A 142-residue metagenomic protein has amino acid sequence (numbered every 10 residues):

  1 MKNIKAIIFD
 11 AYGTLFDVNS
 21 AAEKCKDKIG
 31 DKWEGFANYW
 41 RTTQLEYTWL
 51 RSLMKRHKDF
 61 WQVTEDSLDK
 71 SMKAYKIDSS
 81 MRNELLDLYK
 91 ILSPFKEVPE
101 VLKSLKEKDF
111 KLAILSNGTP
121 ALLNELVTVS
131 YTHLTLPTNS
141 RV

Functional and structural regions predicted by a protein language model:
K2-T42: Active-site neighborhood of HAD-like aspartate-dependent phosphohydrolases
A22-E23, A37, R41, W61 (+2 more regions): An amphipathic alpha-helix signature
E34-R41, S79-D87: Short, well-structured alpha-helical segments
T48-N83: A metal-dependent, Asp-based hydrolase signature
W61-Q62, S80-I114, P120, N124: Short, acidic loop-to-helix structural element flanking the phosphoryl-transfer center in phosphate-processing enzymes
T119, R141: Short, glycine/serine-rich, charged loops/turns that create anion-binding and catalytic segments at active sites
T132-P137: Conserved small/polar residues in nucleotide/adenosyl-binding loops
